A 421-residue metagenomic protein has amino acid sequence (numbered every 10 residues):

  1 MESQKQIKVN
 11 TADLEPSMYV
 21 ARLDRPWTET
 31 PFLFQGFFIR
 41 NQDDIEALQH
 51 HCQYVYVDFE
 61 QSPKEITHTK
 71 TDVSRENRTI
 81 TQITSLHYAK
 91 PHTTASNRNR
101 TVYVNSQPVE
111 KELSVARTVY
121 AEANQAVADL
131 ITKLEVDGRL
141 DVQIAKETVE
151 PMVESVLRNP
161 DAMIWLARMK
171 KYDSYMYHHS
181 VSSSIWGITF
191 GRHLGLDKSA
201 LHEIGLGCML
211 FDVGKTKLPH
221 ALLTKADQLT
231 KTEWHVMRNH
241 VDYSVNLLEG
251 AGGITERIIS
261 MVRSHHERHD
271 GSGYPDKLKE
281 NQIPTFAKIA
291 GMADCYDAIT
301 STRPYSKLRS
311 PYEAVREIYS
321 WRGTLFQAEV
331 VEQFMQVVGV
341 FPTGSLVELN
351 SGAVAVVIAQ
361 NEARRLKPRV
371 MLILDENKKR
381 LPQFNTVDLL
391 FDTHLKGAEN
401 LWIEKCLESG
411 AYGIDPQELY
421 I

Functional and structural regions predicted by a protein language model:
M1-L140, K396-I421: Membrane-cytosol interface segments
L113-I421: Histidine- and acidic-residue-rich, metal-dependent catalytic cores
